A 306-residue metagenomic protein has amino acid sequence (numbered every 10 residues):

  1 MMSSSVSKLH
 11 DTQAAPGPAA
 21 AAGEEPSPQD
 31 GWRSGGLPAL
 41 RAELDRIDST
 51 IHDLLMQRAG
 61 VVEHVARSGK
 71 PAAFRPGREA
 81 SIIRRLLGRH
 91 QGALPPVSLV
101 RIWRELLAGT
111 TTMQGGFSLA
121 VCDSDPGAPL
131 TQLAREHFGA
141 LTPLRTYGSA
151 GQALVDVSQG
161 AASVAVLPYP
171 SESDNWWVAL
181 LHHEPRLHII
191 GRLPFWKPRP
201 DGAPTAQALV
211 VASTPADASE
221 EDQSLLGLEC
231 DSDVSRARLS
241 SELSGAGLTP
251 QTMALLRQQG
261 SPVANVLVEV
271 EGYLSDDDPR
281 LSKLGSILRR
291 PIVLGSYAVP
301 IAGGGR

Functional and structural regions predicted by a protein language model:
M2-R306: Domain-level signature for soluble enzymes in the chorismate/prephenate branch of the shikimate pathway
